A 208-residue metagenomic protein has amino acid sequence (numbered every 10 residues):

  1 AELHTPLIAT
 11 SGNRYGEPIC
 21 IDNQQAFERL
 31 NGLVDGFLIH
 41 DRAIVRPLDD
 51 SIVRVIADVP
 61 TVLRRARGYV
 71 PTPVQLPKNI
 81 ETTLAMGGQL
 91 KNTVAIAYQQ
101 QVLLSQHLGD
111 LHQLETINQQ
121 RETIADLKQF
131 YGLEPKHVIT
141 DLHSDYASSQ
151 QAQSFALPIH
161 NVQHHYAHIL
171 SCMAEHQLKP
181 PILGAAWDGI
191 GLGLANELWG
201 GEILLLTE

Functional and structural regions predicted by a protein language model:
A1-E208: Acidic, glycine-enriched active-site microenvironments
